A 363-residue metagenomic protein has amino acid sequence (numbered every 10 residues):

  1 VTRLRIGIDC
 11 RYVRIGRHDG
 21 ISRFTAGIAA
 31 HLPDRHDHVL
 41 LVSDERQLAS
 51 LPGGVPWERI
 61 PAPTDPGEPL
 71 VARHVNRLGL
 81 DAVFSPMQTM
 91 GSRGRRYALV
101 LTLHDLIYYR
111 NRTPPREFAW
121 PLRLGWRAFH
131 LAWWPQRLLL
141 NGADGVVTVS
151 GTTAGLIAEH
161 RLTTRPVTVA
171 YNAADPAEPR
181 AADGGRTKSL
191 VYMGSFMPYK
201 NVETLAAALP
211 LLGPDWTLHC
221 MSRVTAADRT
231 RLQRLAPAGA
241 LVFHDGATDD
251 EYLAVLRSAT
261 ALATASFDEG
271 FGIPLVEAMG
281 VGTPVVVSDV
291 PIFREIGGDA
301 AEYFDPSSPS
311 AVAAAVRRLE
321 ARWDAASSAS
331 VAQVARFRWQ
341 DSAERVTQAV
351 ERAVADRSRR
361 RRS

Functional and structural regions predicted by a protein language model:
V1-S363: Carbohydrate transferase catalytic cores enriched for Leloir-type hexosyltransferases
